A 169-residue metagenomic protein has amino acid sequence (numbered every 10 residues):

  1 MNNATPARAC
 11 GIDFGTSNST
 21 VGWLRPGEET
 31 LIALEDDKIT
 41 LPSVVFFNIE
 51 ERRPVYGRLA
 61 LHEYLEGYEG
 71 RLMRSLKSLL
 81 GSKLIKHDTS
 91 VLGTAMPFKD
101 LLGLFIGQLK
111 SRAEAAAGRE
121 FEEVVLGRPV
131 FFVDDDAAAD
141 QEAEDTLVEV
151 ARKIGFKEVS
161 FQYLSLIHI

Functional and structural regions predicted by a protein language model:
N2-A4, A151-R152: Short hydrophobic/aromatic segments of transmembrane alpha-helices and their interfaces
N3-L31: Gly/Thr-rich phosphate-binding beta-strand-loop-beta motif of the actin/hexokinase/Hsp70
G27-K157, Q162-Y163: Phosphate-binding loop and its immediate beta->loop->alpha context in nucleotide/phosphate-handling enzymes
I167-I169: Conserved small/polar residues in nucleotide/adenosyl-binding loops
